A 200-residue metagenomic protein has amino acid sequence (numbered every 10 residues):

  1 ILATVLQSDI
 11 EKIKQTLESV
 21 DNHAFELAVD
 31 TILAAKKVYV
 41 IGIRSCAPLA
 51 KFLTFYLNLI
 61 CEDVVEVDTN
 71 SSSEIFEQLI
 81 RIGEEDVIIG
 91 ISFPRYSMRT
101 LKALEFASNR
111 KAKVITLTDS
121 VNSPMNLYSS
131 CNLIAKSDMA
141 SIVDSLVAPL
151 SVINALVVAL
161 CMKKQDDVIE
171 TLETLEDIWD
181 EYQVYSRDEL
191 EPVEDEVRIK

Functional and structural regions predicted by a protein language model:
I1, H23-A28, E74-E77: Short, charged beta->alpha transition segments
I1-H23: HTH-adjacent hinge/linker in prokaryotic transcriptional regulators
D21-A24, C46, V168-T171: Residue-level recognition of alpha-helical structural elements
H23-A35, I82: Glycine-rich phosphate/diphosphate-binding loops that line cofactor/substrate pockets in enzymes
K36-K164: Glycine-rich phosphate-binding loops that contact phosphosugars or nucleotide phosphates
D166-K200: A short, charged, Gly/Pro-tolerant segment at domain boundaries
